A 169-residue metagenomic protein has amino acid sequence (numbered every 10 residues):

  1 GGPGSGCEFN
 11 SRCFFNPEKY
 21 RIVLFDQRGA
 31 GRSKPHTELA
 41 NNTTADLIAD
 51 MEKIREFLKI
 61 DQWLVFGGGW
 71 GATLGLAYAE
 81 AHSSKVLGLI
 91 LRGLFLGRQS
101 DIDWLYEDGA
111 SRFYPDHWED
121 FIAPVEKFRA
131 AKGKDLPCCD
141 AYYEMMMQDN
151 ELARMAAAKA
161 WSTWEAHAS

Functional and structural regions predicted by a protein language model:
G1-G2, G69, L94: Glycine-rich His-Gly loop
G1-P35, R55: Conserved HGGG/HGGXW glycine-rich cap/lid loop of the alpha/beta-hydrolase fold
H36-L47, S100-D108: Catalytic nucleophile-loop/oxyanion-hole region of alpha/beta-hydrolase and closely related hydrolase-like folds
A45-L64: Conserved acidic catalytic loop of the alpha/beta-hydrolase fold
W63, G67-A72: Conserved alpha/beta-hydrolase "nucleophile elbow" surrounding the catalytic nucleophile
A72-S83, L89: Short glycine-enriched nucleophile-adjacent loop and the immediately C-terminal alpha-helix near the catalytic center
S84-A141: A catalytic-pocket lid/entrance helix-loop region that shapes and gates access to the active site across common
K132-S169: Alpha/beta-hydrolase fold active-site neighborhood
